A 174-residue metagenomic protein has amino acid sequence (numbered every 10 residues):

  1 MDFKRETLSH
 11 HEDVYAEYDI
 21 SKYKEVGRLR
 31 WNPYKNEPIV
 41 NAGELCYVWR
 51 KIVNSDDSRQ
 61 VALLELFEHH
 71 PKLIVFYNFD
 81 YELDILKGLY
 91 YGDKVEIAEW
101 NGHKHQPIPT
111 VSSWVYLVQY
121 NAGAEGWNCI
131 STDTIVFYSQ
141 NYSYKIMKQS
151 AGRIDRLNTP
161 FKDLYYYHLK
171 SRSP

Functional and structural regions predicted by a protein language model:
M1, D93, L157: Phosphate/oxyanion-binding loops and surfaces in catalytic or ligand/nucleic-acid-binding neighborhoods
M1-P71, N78: Interdomain linker/hinge connecting the two RecA-like lobes of the SF2 helicase core
D56, L83, S143-Y144: Alpha-helix N-cap/loop-to-helix initiation residues
A62-E65, I85, Q149: Alpha-helical elements of Rossmann-like donor-binding domains used by nucleotide-donor carbohydrate transfer enzymes
H69, Y91-D93, P160: Short, structurally constrained coil/turn elements that cap an alpha-helix or connect an alpha-helix to the following
K72-I74, W114-V115: Residue-level preference for the first positions of well-ordered beta-strands
I74-G102: Conserved helicase motor "Helicase C" RecA-like lobe of SF1/SF2 P-loop NTPases
E96-P174: Conserved RecA-like P-loop NTPase helicase motor core
